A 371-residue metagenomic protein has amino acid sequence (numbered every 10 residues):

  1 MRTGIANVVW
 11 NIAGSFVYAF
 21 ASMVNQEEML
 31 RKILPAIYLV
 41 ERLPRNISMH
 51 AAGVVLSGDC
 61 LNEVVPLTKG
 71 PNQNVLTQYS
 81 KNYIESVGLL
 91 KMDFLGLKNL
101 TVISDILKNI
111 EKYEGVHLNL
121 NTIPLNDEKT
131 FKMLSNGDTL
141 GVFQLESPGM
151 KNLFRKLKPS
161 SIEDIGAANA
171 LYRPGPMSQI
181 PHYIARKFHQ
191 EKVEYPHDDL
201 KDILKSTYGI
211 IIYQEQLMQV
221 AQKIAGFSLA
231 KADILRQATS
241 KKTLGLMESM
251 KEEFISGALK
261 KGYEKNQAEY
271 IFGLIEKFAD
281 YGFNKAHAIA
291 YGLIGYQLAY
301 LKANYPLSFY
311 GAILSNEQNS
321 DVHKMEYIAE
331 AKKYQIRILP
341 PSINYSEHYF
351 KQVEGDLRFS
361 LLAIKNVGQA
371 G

Functional and structural regions predicted by a protein language model:
M1-G371: Noncatalytic, beta-rich nucleic-acid-contacting surfaces in large DNA/RNA-processing enzymes
